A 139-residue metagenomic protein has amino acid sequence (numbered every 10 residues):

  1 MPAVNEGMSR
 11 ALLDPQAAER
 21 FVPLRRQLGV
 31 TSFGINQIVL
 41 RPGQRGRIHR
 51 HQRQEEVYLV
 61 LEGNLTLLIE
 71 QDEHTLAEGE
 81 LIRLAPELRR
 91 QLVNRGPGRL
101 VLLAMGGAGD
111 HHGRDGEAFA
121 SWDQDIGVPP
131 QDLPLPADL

Functional and structural regions predicted by a protein language model:
M1-S32, D115-L139: A short, N-terminal "cap"/entry segment at the start of jelly-roll beta-barrel domains of the cupin/DSBH fold
F21, N36-H51: Conserved short histidine dyad/triad with adjacent acidic residue
R25-R26, G46-Q52, V93-R95: Short histidine-centered beta-strand/loop micro-motifs that create catalytic or ligand/metal-coordination sites
G29, T66, P86-H112: Ligand-binding loop in jelly-roll beta-barrel domains
R53-E55, L59-L65, E70: Glycine- and acidic-residue-biased ligand/ion/polar-headgroup-sensing regions
Q71-E87: Short acidic-glycine-tyrosine-enriched beta hairpin
